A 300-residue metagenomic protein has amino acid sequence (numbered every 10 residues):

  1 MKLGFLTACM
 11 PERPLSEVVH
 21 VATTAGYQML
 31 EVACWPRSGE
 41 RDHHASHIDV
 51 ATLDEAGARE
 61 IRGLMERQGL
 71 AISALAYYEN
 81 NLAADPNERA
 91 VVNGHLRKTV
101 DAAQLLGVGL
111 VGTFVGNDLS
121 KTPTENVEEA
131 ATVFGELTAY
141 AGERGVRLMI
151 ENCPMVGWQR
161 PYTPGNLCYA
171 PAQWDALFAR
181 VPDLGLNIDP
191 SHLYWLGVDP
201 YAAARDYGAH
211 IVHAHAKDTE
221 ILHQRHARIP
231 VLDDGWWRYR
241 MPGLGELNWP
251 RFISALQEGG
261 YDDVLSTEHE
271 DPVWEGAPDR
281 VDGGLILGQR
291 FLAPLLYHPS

Functional and structural regions predicted by a protein language model:
M1-G4, I72-A83, V231-D233: N-terminal small/glycine-rich loop or linker at the start of catalytic domains across soluble metabolic enzymes
M1-M29, G107, G135, R160 (+1 more regions): Histidine-acidic metal/acid-base catalytic patches
C9-P11, C34-P36, E79-N81, V115-L119 (+4 more regions): Active-site-proximal loop/turn and secondary-structure-junction residues that shape catalytic pockets, frequently
E17, R59-Q68, N80-G185, W195 (+2 more regions): Active-site acidic/histidine proton-transfer and metal-coordination neighborhood in alpha/beta enzyme cores
L30-A33, I72-A76, G109-V115, R147-N152 (+1 more regions): Short beta-strand segments at enzyme active-site cores
A33-E60, K121: Glycine-rich, proline-tolerant flexible connector loops at the mouths of alpha/beta enzymes
E40-T52, W158-L167, A277-G283: Short, flexible/disordered intra-domain loops and linkers
R41-I48, A76-A84: Glycine-/proline-rich flexible loop or hinge segments
